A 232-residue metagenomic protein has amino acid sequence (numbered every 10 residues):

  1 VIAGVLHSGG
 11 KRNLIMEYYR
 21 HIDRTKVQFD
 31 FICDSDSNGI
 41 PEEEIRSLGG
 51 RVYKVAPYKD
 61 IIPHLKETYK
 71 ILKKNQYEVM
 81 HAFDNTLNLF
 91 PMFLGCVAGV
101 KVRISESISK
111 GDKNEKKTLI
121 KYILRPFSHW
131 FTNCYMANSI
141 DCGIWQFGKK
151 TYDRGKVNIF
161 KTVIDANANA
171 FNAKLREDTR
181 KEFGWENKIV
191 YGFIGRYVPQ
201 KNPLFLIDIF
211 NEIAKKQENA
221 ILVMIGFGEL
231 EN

Functional and structural regions predicted by a protein language model:
I2-S8, E17-K59, P63, G228-L230: N-terminal strand-loop element at the rim of the active site of nucleotide-sugar-dependent glycosyltransferases
G9-E17, I189, F193-E212, E229: A conserved mid-protein helix/loop that constitutes part of the nucleotide-sugar donor-binding site
F31-G39, I164, I194, V198 (+1 more regions): Glycosyltransferase donor-sugar binding loop
K66-Y69, V97, T118-M136, G155: Membrane-proximal helix-turn-helix segments that form the acceptor-binding/catalytic region of lipid-linked
V79, G95-G111, M136: Active-site proximal beta-strand in glycosyltransferases
A82-F90, E106-S107: Short His-centered aromatic/hydrophobic patch
T132-F171: A short, active-site helix/loop in glycosyltransferases that binds the activated sugar's phosphate group
A170-G184, V190: A short helix/loop element that forms part of the nucleotide-sugar donor recognition site in Leloir-type
